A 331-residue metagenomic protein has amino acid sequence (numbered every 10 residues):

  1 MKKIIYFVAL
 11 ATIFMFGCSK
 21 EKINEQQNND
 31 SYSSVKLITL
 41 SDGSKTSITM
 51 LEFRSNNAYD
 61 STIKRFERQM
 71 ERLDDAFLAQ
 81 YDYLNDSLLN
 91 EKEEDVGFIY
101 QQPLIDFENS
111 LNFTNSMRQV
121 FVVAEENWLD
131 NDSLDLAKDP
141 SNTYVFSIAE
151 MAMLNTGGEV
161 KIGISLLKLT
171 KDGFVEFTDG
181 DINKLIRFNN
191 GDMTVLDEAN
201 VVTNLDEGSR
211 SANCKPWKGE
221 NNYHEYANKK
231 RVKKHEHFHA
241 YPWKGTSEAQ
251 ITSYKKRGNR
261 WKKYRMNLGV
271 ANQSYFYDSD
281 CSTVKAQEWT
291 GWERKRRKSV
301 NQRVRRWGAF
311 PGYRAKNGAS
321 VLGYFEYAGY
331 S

Functional and structural regions predicted by a protein language model:
M1-K2, S19, M266: Generic cytosolic/nucleocytoplasmic N-terminal low-complexity/intrinsically disordered segments
K2, E25-Q26, A286: Intrinsically disordered, low-complexity regions enriched in polar/acidic and amide residues
K2-A9: Sec-dependent signal peptide recognition, specifically the positively charged N-region followed immediately by
A9, I23, K256: Residue-level marker of positions within ordered structural domains that often coincide with functionally constrained
L10-A11, K36, I63, N85 (+6 more regions): Generic alpha-helical secondary structure signal
F14-G17: C-terminal motif of bacterial Sec signal peptides marking the signal peptidase cleavage site
E21-K218: Acidic/polar, low-complexity intrinsically disordered N-terminal segments immediately downstream of a Sec signal
A199-S331: Mature secreted bioactive peptide module from preproproteins
